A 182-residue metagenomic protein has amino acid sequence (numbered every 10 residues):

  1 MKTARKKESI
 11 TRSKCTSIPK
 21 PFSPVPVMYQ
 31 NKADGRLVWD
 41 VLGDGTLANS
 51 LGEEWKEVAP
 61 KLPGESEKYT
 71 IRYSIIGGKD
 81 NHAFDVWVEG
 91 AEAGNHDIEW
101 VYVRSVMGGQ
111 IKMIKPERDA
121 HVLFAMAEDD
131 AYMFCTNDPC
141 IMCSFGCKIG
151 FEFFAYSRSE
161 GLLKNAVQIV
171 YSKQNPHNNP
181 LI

Functional and structural regions predicted by a protein language model:
M1-F22, Y29, G94, Y102: Intrinsically disordered, low-complexity linker/tail regions enriched in polar/charged residues
T3-K14, D40-A83, W87, F124 (+1 more regions): Transition segment at domain starts
P26, G146-E152: Extracellular Ig-like/FN3 beta-sandwich strand-entry sites
Y29-D34, L47-N49: Short cysteine-rich clusters marking metal-coordination/redox-active sites
D85-V88, M113, A120-S144, A166: Exposed aromatic-hydrophobic patches
H96-I114: Extended low-complexity, serine/threonine- and proline-enriched intrinsically disordered segments
Y156-A166: Short acidic/polar inter-strand loop motif in beta-rich domains
A166-I182: Extracytoplasmic/periplasmic copper-protein system
